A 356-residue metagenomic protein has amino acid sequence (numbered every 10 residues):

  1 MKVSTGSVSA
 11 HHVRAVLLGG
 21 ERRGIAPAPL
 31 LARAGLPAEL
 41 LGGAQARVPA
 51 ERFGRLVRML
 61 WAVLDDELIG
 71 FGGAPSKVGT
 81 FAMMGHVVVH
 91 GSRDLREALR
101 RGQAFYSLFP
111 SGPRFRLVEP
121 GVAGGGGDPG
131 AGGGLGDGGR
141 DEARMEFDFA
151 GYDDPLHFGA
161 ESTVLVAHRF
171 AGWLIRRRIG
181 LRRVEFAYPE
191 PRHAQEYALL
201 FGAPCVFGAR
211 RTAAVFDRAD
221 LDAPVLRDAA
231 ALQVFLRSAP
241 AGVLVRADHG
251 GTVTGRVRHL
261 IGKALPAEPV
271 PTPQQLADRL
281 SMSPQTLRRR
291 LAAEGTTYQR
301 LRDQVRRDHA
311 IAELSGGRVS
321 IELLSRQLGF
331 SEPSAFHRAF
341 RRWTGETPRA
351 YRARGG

Functional and structural regions predicted by a protein language model:
M1-A15, R22, V122, R144 (+6 more regions): Surface-exposed, interaction-prone regions with an acidic/low-complexity signature
M1-E142: N-terminal low-complexity or simple alpha-helical regulatory segments that function as activation/interaction modules
A15, R55, M59, E97 (+5 more regions): Long, highly charged amphipathic alpha-helices
A28, L165, Q285: Short alpha-helical basic/polar micro-motif
A28-P29, F158, P271, R300: Short, solvent-exposed positions on alpha-helices
L36, P49, H86-D220: N-terminal regulatory/effector-sensing and dimerization cores that precede helix-turn-helix DNA-binding domains
P191-R192, E196-G356: Extended mid-to-C-terminal alpha-helical interaction segments
